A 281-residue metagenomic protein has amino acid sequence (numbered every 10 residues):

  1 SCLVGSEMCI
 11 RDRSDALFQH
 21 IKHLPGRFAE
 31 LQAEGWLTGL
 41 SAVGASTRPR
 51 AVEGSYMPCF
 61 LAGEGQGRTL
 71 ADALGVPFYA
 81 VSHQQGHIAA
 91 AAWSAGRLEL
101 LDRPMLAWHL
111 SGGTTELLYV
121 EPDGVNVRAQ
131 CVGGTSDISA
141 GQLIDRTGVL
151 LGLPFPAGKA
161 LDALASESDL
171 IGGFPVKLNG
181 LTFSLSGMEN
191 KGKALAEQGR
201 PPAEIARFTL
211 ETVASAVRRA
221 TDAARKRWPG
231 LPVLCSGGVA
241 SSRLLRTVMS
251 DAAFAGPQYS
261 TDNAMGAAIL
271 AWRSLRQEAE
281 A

Functional and structural regions predicted by a protein language model:
C2-C9: Short, small-residue-biased leader/transition segments that mark boundaries at the very start of proteins
Q19-E34, A216-T221: Short, well-ordered amphipathic alpha-helical segments that serve as non-catalytic structural scaffolds within diverse
A29-G67, D72: Short beta-strand-loop/turn "lid" adjacent to the catalytic site in phosphate-handling enzymes
A45-R48, S111, P232-S241: Glycine-rich beta-strand-to-loop/alpha-helix junction loops that act as flexible
V76-L106, L270-R273: Conserved phosphate-binding catalytic cores of ATP/NTP-utilizing and phosphoryl-transfer enzymes
H87-A91, A255-A281: Glycine-rich phosphate-binding/hydrolytic loop that grips phosphoryl groups
E99-R103, H109-S111, E116-R200, Q277-A281: A short helix-loop
K159-V233, V239-F254, W272-E280: A contiguous, well-structured pocket-lining segment that forms one wall/lid of small-molecule binding clefts in soluble
